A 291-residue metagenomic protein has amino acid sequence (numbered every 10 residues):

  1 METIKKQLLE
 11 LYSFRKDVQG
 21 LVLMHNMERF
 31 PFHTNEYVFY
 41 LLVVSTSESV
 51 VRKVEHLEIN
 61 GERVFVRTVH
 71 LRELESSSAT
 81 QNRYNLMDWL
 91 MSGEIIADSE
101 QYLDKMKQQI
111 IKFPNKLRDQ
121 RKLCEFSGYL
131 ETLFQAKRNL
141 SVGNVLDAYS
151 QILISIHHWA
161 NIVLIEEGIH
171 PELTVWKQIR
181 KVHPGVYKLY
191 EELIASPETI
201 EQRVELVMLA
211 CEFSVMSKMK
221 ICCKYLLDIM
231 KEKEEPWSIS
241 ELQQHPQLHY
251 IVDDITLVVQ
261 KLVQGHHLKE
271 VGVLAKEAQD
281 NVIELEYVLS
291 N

Functional and structural regions predicted by a protein language model:
M1-L21, N291: Helical scaffold of the NTase/Pol beta-like nucleotidyltransferase catalytic core
T3, I59-V142: Conserved NTP/Mg2+-binding pocket subregion across the NTase superfamily
G20-R72: Catalytic metal-binding acidic patch
R29-T34, S76-S77, D280-V282: Short, solvent-exposed polar/charged micro-motifs at secondary-structure junctions
E55, V282-I283: Short secondary-structure transition/capping segments
H56-L57, V66-R83, P171-L189: An N-terminal domain-start capping segment
Q120-L274, Y287-N291: Conserved nucleotidyltransferase catalytic core and NTase-mimicking acidic/glycine-rich helix/loop elements in nucleic
G272-V282: Short, Lys/Arg-rich nucleic-acid/phosphate-binding segment
